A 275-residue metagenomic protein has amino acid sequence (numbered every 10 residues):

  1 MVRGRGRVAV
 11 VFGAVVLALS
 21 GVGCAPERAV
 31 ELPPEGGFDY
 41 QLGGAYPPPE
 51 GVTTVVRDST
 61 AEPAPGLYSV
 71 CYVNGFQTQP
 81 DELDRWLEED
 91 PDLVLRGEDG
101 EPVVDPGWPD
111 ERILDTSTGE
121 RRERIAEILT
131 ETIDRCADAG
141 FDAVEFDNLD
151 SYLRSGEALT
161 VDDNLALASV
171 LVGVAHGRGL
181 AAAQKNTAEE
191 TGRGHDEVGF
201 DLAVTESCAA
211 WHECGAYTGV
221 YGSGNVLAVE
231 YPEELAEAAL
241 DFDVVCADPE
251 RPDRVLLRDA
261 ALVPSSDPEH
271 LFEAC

Functional and structural regions predicted by a protein language model:
M1-E27: Secretory targeting and sorting signals
A25-C275: Glycan-processing catalytic domains of CAZymes
